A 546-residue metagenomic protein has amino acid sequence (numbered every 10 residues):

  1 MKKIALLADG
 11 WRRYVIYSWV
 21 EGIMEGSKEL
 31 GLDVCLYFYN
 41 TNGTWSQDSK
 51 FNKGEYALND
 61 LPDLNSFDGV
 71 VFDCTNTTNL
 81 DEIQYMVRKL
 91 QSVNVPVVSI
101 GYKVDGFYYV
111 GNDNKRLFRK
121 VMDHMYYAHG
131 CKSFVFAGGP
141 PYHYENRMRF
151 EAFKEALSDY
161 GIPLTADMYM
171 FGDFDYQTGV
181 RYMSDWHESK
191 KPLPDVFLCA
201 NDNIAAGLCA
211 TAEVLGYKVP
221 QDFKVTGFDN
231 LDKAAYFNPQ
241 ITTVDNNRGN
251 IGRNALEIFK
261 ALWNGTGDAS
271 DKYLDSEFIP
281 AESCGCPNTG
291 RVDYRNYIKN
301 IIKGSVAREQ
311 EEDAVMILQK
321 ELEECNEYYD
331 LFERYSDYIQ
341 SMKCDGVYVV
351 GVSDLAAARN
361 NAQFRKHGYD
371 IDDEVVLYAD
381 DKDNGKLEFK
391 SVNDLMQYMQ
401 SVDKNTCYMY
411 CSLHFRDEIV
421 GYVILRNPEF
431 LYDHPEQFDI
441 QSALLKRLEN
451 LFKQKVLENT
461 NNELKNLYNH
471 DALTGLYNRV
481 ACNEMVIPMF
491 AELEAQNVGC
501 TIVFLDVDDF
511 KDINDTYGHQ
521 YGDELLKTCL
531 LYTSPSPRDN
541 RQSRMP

Functional and structural regions predicted by a protein language model:
M1-I317: Bacterial carbohydrate/catabolite-sensing allosteric modules
A307-L318, Y328, V420-L473, V480-A491: Signal-transducing coiled-coil linker helices
E321-R365: Helix-loop-beta substructure at the N-terminus of cytosolic sensory domains that couple signal/ligand detection
V347-M396: Structured interaction and signal-relay segments at domain junctions
Q397, S401, N405-H414: A short, aliphatic-rich beta-strand micro-motif
N462-M485, L505-Y521, K527: Conserved nucleotide-binding and Mg2+-coordinating catalytic segments in signaling enzymes
Y532-D539: Conserved small/polar residues in nucleotide/adenosyl-binding loops
